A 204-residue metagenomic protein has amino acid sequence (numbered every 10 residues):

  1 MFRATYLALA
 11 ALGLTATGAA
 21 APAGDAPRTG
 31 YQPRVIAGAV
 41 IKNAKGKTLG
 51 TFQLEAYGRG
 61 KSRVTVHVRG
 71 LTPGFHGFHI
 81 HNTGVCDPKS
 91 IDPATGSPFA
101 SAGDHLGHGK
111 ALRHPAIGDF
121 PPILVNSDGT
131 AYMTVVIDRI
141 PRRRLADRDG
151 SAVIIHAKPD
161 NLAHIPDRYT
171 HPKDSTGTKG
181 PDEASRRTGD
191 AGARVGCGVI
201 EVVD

Functional and structural regions predicted by a protein language model:
M1-A4: Positively charged n-region of N-terminal signal peptides that target proteins for export
Y6-A16: Bacterial N-terminal signal peptides
G18-D204: N-terminal leader/targeting pre-sequences
